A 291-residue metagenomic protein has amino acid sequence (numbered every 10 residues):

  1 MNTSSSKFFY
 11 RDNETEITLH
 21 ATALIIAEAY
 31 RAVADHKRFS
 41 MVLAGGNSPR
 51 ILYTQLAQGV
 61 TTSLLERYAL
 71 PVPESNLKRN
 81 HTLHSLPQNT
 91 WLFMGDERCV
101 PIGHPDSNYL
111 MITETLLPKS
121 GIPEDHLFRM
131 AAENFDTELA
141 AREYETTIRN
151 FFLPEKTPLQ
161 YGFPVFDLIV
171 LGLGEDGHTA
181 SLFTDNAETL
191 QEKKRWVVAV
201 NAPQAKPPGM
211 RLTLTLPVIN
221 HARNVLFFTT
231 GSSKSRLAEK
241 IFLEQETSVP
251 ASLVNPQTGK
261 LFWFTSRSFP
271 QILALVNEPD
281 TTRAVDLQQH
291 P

Functional and structural regions predicted by a protein language model:
M1-M41, G59-L65: N-terminal glycine-/serine-/threonine-rich phosphate-binding loop
N2-S5, V72-D167, T282-H290: Ligand-binding beta-strand-loop-alpha-helix segment within the catalytic cores of soluble metabolic enzymes
L43-S48, L171-E175, T230: Glycine-rich beta-strand-to-loop/alpha-helix junction loops that act as flexible
Q55-A69, L110, E114, T184-K193 (+1 more regions): A glycine- and small-aliphatic-rich helix-loop capping segment at beta-alpha/alpha-beta transitions that lines
R67-T90, L190-K206: Short, acidic/small-residue loops that bind anionic groups at enzyme active sites
L139-A141, T179-D185, L237-I241, L275: A short secondary-structure junction signal
L168-P217: Class I SAM-dependent methyltransferase SAM-binding "motif I" and its flanking Rossmann-like core
L214-P217, H221-P291: ATP/nucleoside-binding phosphotransfer catalytic cores, i.e., glycine-rich phosphate-binding loops
